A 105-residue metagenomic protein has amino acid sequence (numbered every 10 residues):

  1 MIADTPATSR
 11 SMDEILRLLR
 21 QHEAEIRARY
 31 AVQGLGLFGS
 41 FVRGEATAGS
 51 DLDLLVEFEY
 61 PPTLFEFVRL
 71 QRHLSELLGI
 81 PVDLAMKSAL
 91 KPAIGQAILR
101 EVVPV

Functional and structural regions predicted by a protein language model:
M1-G34, V42-A48, E59-V105: Catalytic core of pol beta-like nucleotidyltransferases
L37: Conserved histidines in hydrophobic membrane contexts and catalytic metal-binding motifs
